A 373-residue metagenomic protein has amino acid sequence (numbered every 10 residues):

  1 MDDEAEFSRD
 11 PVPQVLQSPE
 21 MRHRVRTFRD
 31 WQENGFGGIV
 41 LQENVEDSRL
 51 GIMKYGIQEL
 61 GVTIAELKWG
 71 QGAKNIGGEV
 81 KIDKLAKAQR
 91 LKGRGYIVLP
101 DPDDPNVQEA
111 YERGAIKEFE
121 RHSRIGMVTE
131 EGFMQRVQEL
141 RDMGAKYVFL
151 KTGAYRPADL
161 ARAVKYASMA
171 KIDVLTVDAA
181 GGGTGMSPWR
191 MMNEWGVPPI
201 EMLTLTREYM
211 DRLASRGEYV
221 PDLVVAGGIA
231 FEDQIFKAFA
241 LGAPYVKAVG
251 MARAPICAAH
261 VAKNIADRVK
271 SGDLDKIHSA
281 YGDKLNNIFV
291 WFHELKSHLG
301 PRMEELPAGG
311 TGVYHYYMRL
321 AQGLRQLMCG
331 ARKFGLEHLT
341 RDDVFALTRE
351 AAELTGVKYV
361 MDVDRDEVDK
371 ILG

Functional and structural regions predicted by a protein language model:
M1-A167: Active-site-facing alpha/beta catalytic cores
D2-E20, R26-T27, K270-E304: A structural-propensity feature for long, helix-poor, extended segments
S18, R22, M127-M134, G196-I200 (+2 more regions): Electropositive phosphate-/nucleotide-binding environments in soluble metabolic enzymes
R29, E33-G37, E130, P199 (+5 more regions): Extended interaction regions within the primary functional domain
G37-I39, T63-A65, K146-V148, D173 (+6 more regions): Structural beta-strand/beta-sheet cores of well-ordered domains, especially the beta-sheet scaffolds that support
V45-S48, Q71-A73, G181, R253-I256 (+1 more regions): Glycine-rich beta-alpha junction loops
E112-F292: Glycine-rich phosphate/ribose-binding loops and adjacent secondary-structure elements that form binding surfaces
C257, A280-G373: C-terminal extensions of enzymes
